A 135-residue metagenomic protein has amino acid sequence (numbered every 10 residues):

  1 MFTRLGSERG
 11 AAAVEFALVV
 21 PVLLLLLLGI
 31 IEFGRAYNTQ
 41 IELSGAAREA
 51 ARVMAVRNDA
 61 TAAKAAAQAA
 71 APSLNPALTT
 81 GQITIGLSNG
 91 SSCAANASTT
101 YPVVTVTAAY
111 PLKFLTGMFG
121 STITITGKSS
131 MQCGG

Functional and structural regions predicted by a protein language model:
M1-A71: Alpha-helical assembly-interface signal, strongest on the long, hydrophobic N-terminal helix that forms
G45-G135: Short, conserved structural patches
